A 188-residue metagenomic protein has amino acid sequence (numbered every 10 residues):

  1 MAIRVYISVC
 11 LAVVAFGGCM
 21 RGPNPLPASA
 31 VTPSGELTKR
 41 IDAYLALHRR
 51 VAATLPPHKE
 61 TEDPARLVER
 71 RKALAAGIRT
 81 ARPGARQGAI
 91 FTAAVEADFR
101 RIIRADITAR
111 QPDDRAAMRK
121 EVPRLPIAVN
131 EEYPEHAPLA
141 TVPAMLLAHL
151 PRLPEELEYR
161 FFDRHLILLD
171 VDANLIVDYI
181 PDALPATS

Functional and structural regions predicted by a protein language model:
M1-I3: N-terminal secretory signal peptides that target proteins for export/translocation
Y6-G17: Bacterial N-terminal signal peptides
V9-C10, P33-G35: Alpha-helical interaction segments
M20-G22: Bacterial signal peptide processing site
N24-A30: Short, low-complexity, disordered segments immediately C-terminal to signal peptides in bacterial exported proteins
S34-A94: Early exported N-terminus immediately downstream of N-terminal targeting peptides
R70-V142: Mid-length scaffold segments of soluble, non-membrane domains
A116-S188: Amphipathic, charged alpha-helical segments and their helix-to-coil junctions in extracytoplasmic/peripheral assemblies
